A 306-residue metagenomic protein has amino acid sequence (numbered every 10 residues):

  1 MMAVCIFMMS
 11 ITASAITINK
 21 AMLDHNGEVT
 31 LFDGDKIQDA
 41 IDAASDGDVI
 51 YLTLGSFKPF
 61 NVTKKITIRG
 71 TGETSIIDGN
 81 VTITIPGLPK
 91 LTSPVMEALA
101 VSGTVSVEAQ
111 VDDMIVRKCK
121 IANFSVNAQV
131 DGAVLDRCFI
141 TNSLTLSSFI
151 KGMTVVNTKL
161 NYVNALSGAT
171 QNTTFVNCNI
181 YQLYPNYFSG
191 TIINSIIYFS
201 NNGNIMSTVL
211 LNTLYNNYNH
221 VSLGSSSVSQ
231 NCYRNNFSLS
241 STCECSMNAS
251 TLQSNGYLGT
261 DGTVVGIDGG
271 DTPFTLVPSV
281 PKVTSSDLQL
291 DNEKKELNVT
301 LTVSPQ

Functional and structural regions predicted by a protein language model:
M1-I18: Bacterial Sec-dependent N-terminal signal peptides
I18-K58: Acidic Gly/Asp/Thr-rich repetitive segments characteristic of extracellular carbohydrate-active and adhesion proteins
F32, D46, F60-K64, I76-N80: Extracellular beta-sheet-rich ligand-binding/adhesion modules
G55-S56, G72-T74, Y215-H220: Acidic glycine-/aspartate-rich tracts in secreted/extracellular proteins
K58-K65, L223-S227: Short loop/helix-cap segments at secondary-structure boundaries that form the rim of catalytic
I66-A109, R117-S125: Right-handed parallel beta-helix/beta-spiral solenoid domain characteristic of secreted/periplasmic
T104-Q110, I121-G132, R137-S250: Predominantly extracellular beta-rich ligand-binding scaffolds that present long acidic/polar faces for carbohydrate
S246-Q306: Surface beta-loop-beta hairpin patches that serve as ligand-binding interfaces in beta-rich domains
